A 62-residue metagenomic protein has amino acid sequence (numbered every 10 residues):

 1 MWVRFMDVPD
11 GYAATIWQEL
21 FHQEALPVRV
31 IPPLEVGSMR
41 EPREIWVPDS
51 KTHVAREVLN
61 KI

Functional and structural regions predicted by a protein language model:
M1-I62: Acidic/polar low-complexity segments and flexible, solvent-exposed patches
